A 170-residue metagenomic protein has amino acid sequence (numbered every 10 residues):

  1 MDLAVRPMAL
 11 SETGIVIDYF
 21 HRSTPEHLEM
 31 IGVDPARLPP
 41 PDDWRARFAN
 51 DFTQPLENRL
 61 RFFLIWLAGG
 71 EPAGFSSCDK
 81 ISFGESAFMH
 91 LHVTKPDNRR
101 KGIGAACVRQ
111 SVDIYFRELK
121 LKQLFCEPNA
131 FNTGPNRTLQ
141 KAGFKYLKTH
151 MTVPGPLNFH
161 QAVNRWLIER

Functional and structural regions predicted by a protein language model:
M1-I15, P25-E26, L67-R170: Acyl-donor (CoA/ACP) binding surface of acyl/acetyltransferases
V16-T24, W44-F48, M89: Hydrophobic alpha-helical core bundles mediating ligand binding, dimerization, or RNAP-core interactions
R22, T53-E57, R117: Secondary-structure boundary motif
P25-N50: Conserved GNAT-fold acetyl-CoA-binding loop/helix
V33-R37, F63-P72: An N-terminal domain-start capping segment
R37-W44, L60-F62, I103, H160-V163: Glycine-rich, flexible loop segments associated with nucleotide phosphate handling
N50-L64, G74: A short helix-loop-beta-strand connector motif used in the catalytic cores of GNAT acetyltransferases and, in some
